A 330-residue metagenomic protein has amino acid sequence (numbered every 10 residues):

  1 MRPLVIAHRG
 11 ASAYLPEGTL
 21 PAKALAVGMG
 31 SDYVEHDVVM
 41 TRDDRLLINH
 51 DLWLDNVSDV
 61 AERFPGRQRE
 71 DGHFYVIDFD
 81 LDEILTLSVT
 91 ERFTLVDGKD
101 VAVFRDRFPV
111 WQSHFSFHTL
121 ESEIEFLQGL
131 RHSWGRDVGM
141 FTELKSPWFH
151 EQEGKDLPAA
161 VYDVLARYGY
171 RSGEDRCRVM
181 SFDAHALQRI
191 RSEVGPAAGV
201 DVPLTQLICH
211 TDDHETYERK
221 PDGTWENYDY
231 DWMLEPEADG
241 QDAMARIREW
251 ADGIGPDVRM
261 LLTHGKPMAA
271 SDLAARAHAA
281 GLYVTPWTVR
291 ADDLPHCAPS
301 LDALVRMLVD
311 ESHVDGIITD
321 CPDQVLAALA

Functional and structural regions predicted by a protein language model:
M1-A330: Phosphate-group recognition and catalysis centered on beta-loop-alpha active-site segments
